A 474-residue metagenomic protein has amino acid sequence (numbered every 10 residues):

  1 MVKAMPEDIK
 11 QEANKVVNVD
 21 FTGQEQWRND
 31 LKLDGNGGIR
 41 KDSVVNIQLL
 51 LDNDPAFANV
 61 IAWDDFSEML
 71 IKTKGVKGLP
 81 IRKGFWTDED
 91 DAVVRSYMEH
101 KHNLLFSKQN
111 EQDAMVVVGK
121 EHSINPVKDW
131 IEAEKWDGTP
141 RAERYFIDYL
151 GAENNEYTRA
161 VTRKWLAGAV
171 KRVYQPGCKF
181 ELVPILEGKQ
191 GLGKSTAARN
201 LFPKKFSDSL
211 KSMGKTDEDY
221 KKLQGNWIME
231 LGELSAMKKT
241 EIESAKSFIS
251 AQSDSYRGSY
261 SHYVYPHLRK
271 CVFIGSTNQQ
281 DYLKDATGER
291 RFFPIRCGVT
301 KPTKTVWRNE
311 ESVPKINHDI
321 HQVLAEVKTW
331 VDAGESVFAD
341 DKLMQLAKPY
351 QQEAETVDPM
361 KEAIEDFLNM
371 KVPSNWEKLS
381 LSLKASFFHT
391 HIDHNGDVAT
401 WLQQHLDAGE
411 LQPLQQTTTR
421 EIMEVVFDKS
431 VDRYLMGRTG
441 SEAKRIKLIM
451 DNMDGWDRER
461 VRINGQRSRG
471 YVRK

Functional and structural regions predicted by a protein language model:
M1-P140, Q403-Q412, V431-Y434, S441 (+2 more regions): N-terminal nucleic-acid engagement/recognition segments and initiation subdomains in replication, restriction
V118-Q224: P-loop NTPase catalytic core of nucleic-acid-dependent motor ATPases
D219-Q224, G258-S276: AAA+/SF3 P-loop NTPase mechanochemical coupling elements
G225-W227, Q252, R269-V272, T287-F293: Short glycine-/polar-rich loops that comprise or flank the Walker A/P-loop and associated switch/sensor motifs
I228-I249, L283-E289: Conserved AAA+/SF3 P-loop NTPase catalytic/coupling segment centered on the Walker-B
I242-Y265: Conserved catalytic/switch belt of AAA+ P-loop NTPases
K284-T303: A short helix-turn-beta junction within AAA+ P-loop NTPase domains corresponding to the substrate/partner-engaging
V337-K474: DNA transaction DNA-binding modules
